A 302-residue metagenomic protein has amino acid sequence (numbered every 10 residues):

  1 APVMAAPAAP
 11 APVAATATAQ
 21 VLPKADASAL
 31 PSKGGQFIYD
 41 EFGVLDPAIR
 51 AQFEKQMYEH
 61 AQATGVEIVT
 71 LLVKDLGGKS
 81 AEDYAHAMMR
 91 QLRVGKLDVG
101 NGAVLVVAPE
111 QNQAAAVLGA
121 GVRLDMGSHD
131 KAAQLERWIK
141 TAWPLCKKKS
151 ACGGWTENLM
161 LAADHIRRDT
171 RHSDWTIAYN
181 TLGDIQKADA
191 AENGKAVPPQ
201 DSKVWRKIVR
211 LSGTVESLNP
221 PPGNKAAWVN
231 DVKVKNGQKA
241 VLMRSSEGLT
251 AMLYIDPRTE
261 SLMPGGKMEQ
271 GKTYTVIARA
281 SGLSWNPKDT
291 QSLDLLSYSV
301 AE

Functional and structural regions predicted by a protein language model:
V3-V104, P109-R206, R210-L211, V215-S217 (+6 more regions): A structural boundary signal for the start of the first folded domain, especially the loop/turn and N-capping region
L218-K225: Short amphipathic, basic-aromatic surface patches that mediate peripheral association with negatively charged
K225-I255: OB-fold (S1/OB) nucleic-acid-binding surfaces
L293-L295: Hydrophobic residues on conserved beta-strands that form the core of alpha/beta folds
